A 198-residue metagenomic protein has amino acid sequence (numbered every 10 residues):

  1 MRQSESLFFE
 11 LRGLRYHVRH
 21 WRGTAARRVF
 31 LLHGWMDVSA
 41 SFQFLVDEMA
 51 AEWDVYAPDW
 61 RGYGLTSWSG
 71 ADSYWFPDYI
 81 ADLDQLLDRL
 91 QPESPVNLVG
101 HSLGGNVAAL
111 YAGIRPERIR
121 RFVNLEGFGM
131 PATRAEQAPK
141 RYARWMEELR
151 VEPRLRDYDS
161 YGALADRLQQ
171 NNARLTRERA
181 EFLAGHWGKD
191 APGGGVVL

Functional and structural regions predicted by a protein language model:
M1-V29, A50-W53, L90-S94, G129: Alpha/beta-hydrolase fold catalytic core
L11-L14, Y56-V99: Active-site loop/oxyanion-hole signature of alpha/beta-hydrolase fold enzymes
H17-W68: Conserved HGGG/HGGXW glycine-rich cap/lid loop of the alpha/beta-hydrolase fold
V46, L87, Y111-A112: A conserved amphipathic alpha-helix that caps or lines the catalytic cleft of carbohydrate- and lipid-modifying enzymes
S94-A138: Conserved hydrolase catalytic core segment
L125-D157: A catalytic-pocket lid/entrance helix-loop region that shapes and gates access to the active site across common
P153-L198: Conserved alpha/beta-hydrolase catalytic His-Asp/Glu region
